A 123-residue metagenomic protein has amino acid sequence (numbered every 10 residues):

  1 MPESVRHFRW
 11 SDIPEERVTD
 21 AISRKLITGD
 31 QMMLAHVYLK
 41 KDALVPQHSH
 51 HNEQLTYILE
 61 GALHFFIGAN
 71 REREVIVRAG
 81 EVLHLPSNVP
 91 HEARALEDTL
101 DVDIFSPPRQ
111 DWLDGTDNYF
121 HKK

Functional and structural regions predicted by a protein language model:
M1-Q31, A35, N118-K123: A short, N-terminal "cap"/entry segment at the start of jelly-roll beta-barrel domains of the cupin/DSBH fold
M32-H36, A43-P46: Short, charged beta-strand/loop "edge" motif centered at a coil->beta-strand transition that forms conserved
Y38-K40, H50-F65: Short, conserved beta-strand element in jelly-roll/cupin
L44-P46, H64, V82-L83, S87-E92: Histidine-centered metal-chelating micro-motifs
L59-E60, R78-A79, E97: A cytosolic small-molecule/anion-sensing beta-strand core signal
R71-S87: Short acidic-glycine-tyrosine-enriched beta hairpin
S87-D111: Ligand-binding loop in jelly-roll beta-barrel domains
